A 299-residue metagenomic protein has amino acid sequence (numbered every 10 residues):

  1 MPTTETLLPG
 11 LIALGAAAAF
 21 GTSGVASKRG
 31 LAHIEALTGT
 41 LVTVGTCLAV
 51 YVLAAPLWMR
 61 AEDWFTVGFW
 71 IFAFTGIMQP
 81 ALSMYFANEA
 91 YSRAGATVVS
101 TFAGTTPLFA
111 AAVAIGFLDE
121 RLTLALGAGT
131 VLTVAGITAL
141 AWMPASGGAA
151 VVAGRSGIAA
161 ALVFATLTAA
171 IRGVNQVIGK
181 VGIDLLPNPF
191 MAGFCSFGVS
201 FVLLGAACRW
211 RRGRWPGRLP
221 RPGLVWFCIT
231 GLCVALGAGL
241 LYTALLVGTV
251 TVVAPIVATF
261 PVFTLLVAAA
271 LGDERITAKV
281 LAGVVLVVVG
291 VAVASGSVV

Functional and structural regions predicted by a protein language model:
M1-T38, V42-F74, M84-A94, A135 (+5 more regions): Membrane-interface interhelical linkers
P2, Y51-A61, F109-L126, A169-D184 (+2 more regions): Hydrophobic alpha-helical transmembrane segments in multi-pass integral membrane proteins
G15, V42-T43, F102-T105, L124-A128 (+3 more regions): Hydrophobic core positions of alpha-helical segments in small-molecule transporters and transporter systems
A16, C47, G76, F102-T106 (+3 more regions): Structural signature of transmembrane alpha-helices in multi-pass secondary transporters
F20, V44-L48, P107-L108, T130-T133 (+5 more regions): Residue-level recognition of pore/gate-forming positions within transmembrane alpha-helices of multi-pass
G21, V25, V52, G76-A81 (+10 more regions): Hydrophobic/small/kink-forming positions within alpha-helical transmembrane segments of polytopic membrane proteins
A36-T40, V99, M191-A192: Juxtamembrane helix-start motifs in multi-pass secondary transporters
A87, P107-A128, T138-L140, P261-V285: C-terminal transmembrane-helix exit sites in multi-pass transporters
